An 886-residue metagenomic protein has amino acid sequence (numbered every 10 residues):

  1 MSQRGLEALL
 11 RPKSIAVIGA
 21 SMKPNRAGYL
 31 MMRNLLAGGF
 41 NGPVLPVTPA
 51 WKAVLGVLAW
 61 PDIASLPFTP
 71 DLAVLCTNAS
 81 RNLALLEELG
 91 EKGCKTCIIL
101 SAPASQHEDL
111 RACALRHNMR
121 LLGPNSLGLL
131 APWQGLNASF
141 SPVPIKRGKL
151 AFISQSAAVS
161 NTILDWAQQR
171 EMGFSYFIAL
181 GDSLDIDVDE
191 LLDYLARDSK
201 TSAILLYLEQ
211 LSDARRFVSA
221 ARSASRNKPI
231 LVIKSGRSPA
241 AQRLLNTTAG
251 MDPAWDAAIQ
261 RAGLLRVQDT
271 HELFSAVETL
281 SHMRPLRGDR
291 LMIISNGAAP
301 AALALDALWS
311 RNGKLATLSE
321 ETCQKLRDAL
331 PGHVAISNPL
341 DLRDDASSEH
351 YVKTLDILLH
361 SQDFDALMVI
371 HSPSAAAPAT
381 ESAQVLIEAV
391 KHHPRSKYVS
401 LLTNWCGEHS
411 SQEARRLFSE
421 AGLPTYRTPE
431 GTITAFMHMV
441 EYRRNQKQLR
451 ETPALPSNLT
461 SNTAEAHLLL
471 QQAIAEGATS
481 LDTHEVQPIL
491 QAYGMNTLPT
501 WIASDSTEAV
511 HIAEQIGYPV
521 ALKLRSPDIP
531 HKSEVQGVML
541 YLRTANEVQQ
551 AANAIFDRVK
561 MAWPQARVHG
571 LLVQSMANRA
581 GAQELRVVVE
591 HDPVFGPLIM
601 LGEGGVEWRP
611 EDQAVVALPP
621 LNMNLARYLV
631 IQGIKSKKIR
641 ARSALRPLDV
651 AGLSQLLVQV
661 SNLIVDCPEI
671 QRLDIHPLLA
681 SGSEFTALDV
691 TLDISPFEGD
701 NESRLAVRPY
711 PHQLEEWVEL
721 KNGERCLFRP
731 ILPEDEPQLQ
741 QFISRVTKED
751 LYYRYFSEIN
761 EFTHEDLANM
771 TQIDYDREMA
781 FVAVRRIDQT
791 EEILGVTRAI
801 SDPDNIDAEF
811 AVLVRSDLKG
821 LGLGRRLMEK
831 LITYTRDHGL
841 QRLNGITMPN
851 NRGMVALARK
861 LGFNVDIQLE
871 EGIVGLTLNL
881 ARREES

Functional and structural regions predicted by a protein language model:
M1-D689, F697: Catalytic-core regions of core metabolic enzymes, especially those transforming organic acids/acyl-group intermediates
L522, V573, L692, A783 (+1 more regions): Short beta-strand element of the conserved SAM-dependent methyltransferase core
R543-A545, D693, I731-E734: A short, sequence-level motif marking secondary-structure junctions
F697-S886: Long, contiguous binding/interaction regions
